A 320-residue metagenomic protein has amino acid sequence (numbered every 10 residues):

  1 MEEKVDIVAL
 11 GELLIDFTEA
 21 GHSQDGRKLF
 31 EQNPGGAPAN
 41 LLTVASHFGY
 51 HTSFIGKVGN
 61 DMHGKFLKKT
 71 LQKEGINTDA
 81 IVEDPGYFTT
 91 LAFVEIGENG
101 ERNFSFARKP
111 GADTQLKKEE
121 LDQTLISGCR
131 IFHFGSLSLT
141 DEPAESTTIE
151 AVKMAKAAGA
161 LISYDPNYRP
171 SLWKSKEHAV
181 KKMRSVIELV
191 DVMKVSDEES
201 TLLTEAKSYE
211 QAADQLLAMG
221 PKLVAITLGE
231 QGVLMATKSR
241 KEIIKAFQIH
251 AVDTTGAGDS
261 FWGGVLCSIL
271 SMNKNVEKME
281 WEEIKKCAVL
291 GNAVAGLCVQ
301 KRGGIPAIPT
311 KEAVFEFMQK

Functional and structural regions predicted by a protein language model:
M1-D6, K153, Y209-K320: Conserved phosphate-binding/catalytic region of the ribokinase-like
M1-N77: Glycine-rich phosphate/adenosyl-contacting loop at the front of the ribokinase-like
L13, L137, P166, S260: Active-site metal-binding loops of divalent metal-dependent hydrolases
H51-F134, F315-K320: Conserved N-terminal subdomain of the carbohydrate kinase-like
T90, S136-T140, A295, K301-G304: Glycine-rich phosphate/pyrophosphate-binding beta-alpha loops
P110-E119, L172-H178, A206, V276: Short gly/ser/thr-rich secondary-structure transition/capping motifs
T140-D214, P221, Q231-G232: Conserved beta-alpha-beta core of the PfkB/ribokinase-like small-molecule kinase fold
